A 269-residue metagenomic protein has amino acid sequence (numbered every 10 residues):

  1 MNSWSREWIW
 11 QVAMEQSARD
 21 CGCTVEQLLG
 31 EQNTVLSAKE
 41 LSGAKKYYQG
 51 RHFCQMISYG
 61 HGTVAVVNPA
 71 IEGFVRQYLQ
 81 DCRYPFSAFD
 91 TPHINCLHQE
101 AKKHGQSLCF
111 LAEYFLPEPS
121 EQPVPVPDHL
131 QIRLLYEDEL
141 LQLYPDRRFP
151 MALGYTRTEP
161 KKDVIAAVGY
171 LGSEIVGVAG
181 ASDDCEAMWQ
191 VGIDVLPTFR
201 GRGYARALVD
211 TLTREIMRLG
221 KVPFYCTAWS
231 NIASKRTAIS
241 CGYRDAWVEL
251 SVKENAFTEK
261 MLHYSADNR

Functional and structural regions predicted by a protein language model:
M1-Q142: Acyl-donor-binding surface of acyltransferase catalytic domains
G50-H52, T158-A167, W189: A short helix-loop-beta-strand connector motif used in the catalytic cores of GNAT acetyltransferases and, in some
H61-P69, A187, I216-A228: Conserved GNAT acetyl-CoA-binding A-motif
L108-P117, R244-M261, D267: Conserved catalytic-core motifs of GNAT/GCN5-like acyltransferases
V164-A179: Conserved beta-hairpin
M188, I193-A207: Conserved glycine-rich acetyl-CoA-binding loop
G201-E215, R236-S240: Conserved acetyl-CoA-binding loop-helix of GNAT-fold acetyltransferases
Y225-I239, R244, V252-A256, L262: Conserved beta-strand-loop-alpha-helix junction that forms the acyl-donor binding cleft
